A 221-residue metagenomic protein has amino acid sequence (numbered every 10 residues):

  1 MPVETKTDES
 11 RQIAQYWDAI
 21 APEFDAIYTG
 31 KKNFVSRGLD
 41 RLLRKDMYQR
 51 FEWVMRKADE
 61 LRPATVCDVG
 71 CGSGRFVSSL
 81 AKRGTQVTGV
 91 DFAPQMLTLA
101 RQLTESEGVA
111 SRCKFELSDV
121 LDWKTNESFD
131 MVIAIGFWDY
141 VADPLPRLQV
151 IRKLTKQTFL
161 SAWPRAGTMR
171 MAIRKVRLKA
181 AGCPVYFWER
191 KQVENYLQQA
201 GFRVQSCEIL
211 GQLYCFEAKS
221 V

Functional and structural regions predicted by a protein language model:
P2-E60: Conserved class I S-adenosyl-L-methionine
C67, S73-V120: Class I SAM-dependent methyltransferase SAM/SAH-binding core
D122-E127: Short conserved loop adjoining the S-adenosyl-L-methionine
M131-A142: A short SAM/SAH-binding and catalytic strip from SAM-dependent methyltransferases
V141-I151: A short, conserved alpha-helix within the catalytic core of class I
K156-P164: Conserved beta-strand signature within the Rossmann-like core of class I S-adenosyl-L-methionine
P164-P184: Short, glycine-/aromatic-enriched active-site segment of Class I SAM-dependent methyltransferases
P184-A200: Short alpha-helix
